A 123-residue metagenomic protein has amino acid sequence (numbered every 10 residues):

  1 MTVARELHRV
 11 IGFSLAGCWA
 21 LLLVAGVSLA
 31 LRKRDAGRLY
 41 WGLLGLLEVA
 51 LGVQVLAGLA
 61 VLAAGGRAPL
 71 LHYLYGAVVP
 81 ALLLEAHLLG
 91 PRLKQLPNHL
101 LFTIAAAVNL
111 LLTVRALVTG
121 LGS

Functional and structural regions predicted by a protein language model:
M1-A20: Hydrophobic transmembrane alpha-helical segments in integral membrane proteins
S14-K33: N-terminal signal-anchor/start-transfer transmembrane helix
L31-Y40, P91-N98: Membrane-interface helix-boundary motifs at transmembrane edges
D35-L51, H72-Y73: Loop-to-helix transition at the N-terminal end of transmembrane alpha-helices
E48-V53, I104-T113: Small-residue-rich segments of transmembrane alpha-helices in multi-pass membrane proteins, especially helix faces
L51, V55-A81: Short alpha-helical packing/oligomerization segments
G66-R67, L84-L101, V118-T119: Membrane-helix boundary connector in multi-pass membrane proteins
L111-S123: Juxtamembrane boundary at the C-terminal end of a transmembrane helix
